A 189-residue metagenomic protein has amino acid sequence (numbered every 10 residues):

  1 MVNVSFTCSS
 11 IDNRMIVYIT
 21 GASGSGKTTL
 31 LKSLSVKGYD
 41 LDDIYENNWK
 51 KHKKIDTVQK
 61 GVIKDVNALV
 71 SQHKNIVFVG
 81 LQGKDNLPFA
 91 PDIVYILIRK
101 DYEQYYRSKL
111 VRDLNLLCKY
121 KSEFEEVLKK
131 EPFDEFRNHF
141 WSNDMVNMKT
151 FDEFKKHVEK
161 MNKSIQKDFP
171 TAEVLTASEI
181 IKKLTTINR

Functional and structural regions predicted by a protein language model:
M1-I11, R189: Non-Sec secretion/translocation targeting segments of pathogen effectors
I19: Hydrophobic anchor at the beta1->P-loop junction of P-loop NTPases
S23: The conserved Walker
G26: Conserved glycine(s) of the Walker
L31-S71: Conserved substrate/cofactor phosphate-moiety recognition/catalytic segment in nucleotide-dependent phosphotransferases
Q72-V77: Loop/turn-to-beta-strand initiation segments
A90-L110: Conserved phosphate-donor/acceptor-positioning beta-strand/loop module used by diverse small-molecule
L116-N188: Small-molecule kinase domains that catalyze NTP-dependent phosphoryl transfer to phosphate-bearing small molecules
